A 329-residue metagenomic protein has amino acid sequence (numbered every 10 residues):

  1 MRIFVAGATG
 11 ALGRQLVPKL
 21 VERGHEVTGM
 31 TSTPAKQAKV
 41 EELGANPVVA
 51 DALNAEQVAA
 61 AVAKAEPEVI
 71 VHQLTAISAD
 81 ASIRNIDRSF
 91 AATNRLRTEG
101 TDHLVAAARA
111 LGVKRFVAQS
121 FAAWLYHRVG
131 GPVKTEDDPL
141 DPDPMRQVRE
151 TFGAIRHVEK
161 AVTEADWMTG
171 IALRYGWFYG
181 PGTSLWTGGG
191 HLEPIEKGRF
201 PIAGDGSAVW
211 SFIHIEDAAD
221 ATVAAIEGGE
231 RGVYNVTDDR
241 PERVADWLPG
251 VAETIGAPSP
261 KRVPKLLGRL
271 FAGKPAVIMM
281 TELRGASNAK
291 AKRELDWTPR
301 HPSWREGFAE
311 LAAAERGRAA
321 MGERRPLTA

Functional and structural regions predicted by a protein language model:
I3-H25: N-terminal Rossmann NAD(P)H-binding glycine-rich loop of SDR-like oxidoreductase domains
P18, A219-P275, E315-A329: Mid/C-terminal beta-alpha module of Rossmann-like enzyme folds, strongest in SDR-family dehydrogenases/epimerases
S32-E41, A45-E99: NAD(P)H-binding glycine-rich loop region in Rossmannoid oxidoreductase-like domains and their noncatalytic homologs
N46, A50, P258, V277-A329: C-terminal amphipathic/interface module of NAD(P)-dependent oxidoreductases and related NAD-binding regulators
A81-V148: Conserved Rossmann-fold NAD(P)-dependent oxidoreductase catalytic core, especially the SDR/UDP-sugar
R115, S120-F121, H157-P181: Conserved beta-loop-beta element that borders a ligand/cofactor-binding pocket
V129-G130, R156, M168, Y179-G190 (+1 more regions): Glycine/proline-rich active-site loop of Rossmann-fold NAD(P)-dependent oxidoreductases
D141-Q147, G190-I213: A conserved pocket-lining segment of Rossmann-fold NAD(P)-dependent short-chain dehydrogenase/reductase
